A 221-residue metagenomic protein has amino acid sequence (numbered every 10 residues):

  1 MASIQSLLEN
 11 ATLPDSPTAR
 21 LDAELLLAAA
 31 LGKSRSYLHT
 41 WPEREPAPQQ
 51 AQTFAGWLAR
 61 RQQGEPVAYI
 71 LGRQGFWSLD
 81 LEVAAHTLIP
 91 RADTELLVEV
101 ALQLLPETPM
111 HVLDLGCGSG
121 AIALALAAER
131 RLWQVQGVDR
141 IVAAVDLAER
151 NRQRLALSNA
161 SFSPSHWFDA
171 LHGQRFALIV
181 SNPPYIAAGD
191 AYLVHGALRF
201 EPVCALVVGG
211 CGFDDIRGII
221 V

Functional and structural regions predicted by a protein language model:
M1-R20: Non-catalytic nucleic-acid substrate-recognition regions in nucleic-acid-modifying enzymes
S3, A19-A23, Q50-T53, D215: Residue-level detector of well-ordered alpha-helical segments, enriched for hydrophobic/aromatic packing positions
Q5, E9, Q52-G56, E95-E99 (+2 more regions): Generic alpha-helical structural signal
L25-Q103: Conserved AdoMet
Q49, I89-A92, A143, L147 (+3 more regions): Residue-level signal for the nucleotide or nucleotide-sugar donor/cofactor binding architecture
A92-Y192: Conserved SAM/SAH cofactor-binding pocket of Class I
P184-D215: Mobile active-site "lid"/loop adjacent to the S-adenosyl-L-methionine
